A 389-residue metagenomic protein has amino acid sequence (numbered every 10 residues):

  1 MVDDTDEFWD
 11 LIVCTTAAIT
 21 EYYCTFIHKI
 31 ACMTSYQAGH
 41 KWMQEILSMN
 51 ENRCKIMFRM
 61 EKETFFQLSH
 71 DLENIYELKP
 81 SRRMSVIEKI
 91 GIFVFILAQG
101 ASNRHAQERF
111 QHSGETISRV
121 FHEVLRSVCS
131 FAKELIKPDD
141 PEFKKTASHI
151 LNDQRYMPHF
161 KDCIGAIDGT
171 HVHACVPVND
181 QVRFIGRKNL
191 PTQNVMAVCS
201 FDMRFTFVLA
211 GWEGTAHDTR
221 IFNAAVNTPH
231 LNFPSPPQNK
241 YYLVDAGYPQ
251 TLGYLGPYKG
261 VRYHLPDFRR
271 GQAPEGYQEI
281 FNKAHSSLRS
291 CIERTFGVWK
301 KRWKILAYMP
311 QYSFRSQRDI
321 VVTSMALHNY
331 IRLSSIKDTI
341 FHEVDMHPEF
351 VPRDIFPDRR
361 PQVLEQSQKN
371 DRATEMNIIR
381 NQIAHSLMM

Functional and structural regions predicted by a protein language model:
M1-M389: Short, polybasic Lys/Arg-rich linear motifs in disordered N-terminal/cytosolic regions
